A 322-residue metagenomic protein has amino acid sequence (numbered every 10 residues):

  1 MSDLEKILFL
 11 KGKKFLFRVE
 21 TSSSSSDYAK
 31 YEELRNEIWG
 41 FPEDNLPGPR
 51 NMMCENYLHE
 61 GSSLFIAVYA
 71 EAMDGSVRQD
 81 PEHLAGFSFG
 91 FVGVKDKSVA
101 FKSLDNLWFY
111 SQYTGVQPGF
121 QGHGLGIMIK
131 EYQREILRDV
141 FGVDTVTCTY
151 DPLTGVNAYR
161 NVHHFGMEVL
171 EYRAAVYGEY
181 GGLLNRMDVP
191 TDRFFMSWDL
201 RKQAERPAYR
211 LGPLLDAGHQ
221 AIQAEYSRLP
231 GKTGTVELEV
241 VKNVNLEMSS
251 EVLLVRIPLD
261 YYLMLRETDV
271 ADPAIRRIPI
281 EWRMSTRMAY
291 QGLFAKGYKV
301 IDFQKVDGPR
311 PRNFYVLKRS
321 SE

Functional and structural regions predicted by a protein language model:
M1-I7, T21, L170, A174-E322: Intrinsically disordered, low-complexity, positively biased terminal segments
S2-A70, G75-L84, Y110: Short amphipathic alpha-helix that is part of the acyltransferase structural core
R35, S88, S111, K130-Q133 (+1 more regions): Polar/charged side chains located within well-ordered beta-strands of beta-rich proteins
H59-G61, S76-Y113, V176-R186, H219 (+1 more regions): Conserved acyl-donor/pantetheine-binding loop and adjacent beta-alpha core of acyl/acetyltransferases and related
V116-L137, N157, I278, W282-S285: Conserved acetyl-CoA-binding loop-helix of GNAT-fold acetyltransferases
L137-P152: Conserved GNAT acetyl-CoA-binding A-motif
N161-Y172: Conserved acetyl-CoA-binding loop of GNAT-fold acetyltransferases
